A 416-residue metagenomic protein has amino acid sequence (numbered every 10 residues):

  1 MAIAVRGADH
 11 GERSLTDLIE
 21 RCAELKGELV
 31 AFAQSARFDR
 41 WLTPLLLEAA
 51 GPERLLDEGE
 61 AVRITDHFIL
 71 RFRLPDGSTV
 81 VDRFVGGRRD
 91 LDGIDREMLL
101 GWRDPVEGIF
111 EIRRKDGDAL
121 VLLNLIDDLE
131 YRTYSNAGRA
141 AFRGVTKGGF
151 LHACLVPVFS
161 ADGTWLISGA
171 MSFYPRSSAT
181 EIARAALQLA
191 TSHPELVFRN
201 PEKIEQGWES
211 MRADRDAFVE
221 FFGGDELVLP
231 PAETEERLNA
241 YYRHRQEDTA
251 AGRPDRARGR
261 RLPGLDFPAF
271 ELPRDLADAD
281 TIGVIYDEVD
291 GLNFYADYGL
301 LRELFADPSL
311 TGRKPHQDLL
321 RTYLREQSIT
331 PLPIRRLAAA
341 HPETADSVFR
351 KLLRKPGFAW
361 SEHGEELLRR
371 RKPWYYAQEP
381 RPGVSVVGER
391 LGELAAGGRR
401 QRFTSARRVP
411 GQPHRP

Functional and structural regions predicted by a protein language model:
M1-L91: A structured, charge-rich N-terminal accessory region that forms the first stable segment of a protein and links
D92-G101: Short, charged beta-strand/loop "edge" motif centered at a coil->beta-strand transition that forms conserved
L100-G117: Structural detector for short beta-strands of small beta-barrel domains
D118-L123: Short aromatic-glycine-enriched beta-strand elements
L129-A137: A short macromolecule-binding patch
N136-C154: Short nucleic-acid-contacting surface segments enriched for D/E, G, S/T with interspersed K/R
F150-L332: Mixed-charge (acidic/basic) macromolecular-recognition segments
A269, P273-P416: Extended, amphipathic alpha-helical scaffolds
